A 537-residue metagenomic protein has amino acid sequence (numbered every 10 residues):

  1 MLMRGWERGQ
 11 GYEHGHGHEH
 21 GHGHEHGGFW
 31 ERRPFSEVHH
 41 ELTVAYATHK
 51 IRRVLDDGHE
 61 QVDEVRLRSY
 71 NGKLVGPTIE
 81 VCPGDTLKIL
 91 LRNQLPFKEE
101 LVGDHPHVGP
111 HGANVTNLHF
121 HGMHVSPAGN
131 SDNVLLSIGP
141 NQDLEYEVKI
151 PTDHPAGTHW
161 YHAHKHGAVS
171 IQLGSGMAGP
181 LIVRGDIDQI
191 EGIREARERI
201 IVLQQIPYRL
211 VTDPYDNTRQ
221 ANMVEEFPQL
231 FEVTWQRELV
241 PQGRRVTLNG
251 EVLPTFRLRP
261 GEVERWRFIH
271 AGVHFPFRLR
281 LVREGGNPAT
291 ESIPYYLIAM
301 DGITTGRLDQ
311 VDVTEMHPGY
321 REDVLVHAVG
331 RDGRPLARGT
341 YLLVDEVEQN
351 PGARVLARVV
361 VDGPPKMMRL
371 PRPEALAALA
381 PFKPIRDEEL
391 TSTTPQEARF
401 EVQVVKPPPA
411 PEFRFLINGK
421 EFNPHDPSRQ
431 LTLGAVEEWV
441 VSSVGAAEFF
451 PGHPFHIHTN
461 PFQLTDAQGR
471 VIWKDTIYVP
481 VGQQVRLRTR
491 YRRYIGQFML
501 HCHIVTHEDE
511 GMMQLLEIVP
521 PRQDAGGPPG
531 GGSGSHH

Functional and structural regions predicted by a protein language model:
M1-L325, G330, R358-P381, E388 (+4 more regions): Histidine-centered copper-binding motifs that mark active-site loops of extracellular/periplasmic copper enzymes
E80-C82, S137, R257, E315 (+5 more regions): Residue-level "contact hotspot" at macromolecular interaction interfaces
H119-H121, H162-G167, H453-N460, H501-H507: Histidine-centered divalent metal-coordination motifs
T158-H164, R278, R331-Q349, R493-V505: Short, surface-exposed ligand- or partner-binding patches at beta-edge/loop junctions that are enriched in aromatics
R283-G302, G445-W473, V505-E508, E517-R522: Active/binding-pocket-proximal capping segment
R321-D323, H327-V329, Y341-E348, A375-R386 (+4 more regions): Long, well-ordered mid-to-C-terminal structural blocks that present hydrophobic/aromatic surfaces
E397-L464, D475-H501: C-terminal substrate/ligand-recognition segments
